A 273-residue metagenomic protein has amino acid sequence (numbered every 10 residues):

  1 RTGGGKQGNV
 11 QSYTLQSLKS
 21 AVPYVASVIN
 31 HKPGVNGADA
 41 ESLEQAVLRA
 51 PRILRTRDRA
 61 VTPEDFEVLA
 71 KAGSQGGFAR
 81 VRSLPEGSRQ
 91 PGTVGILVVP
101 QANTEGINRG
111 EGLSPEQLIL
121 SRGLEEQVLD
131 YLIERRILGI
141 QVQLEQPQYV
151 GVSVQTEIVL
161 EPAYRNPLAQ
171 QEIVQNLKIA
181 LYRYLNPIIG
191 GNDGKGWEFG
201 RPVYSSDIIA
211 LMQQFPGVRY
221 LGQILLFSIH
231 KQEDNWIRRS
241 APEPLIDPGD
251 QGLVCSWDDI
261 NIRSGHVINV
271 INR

Functional and structural regions predicted by a protein language model:
R1-Y24, W257-R273: Surface-exposed interaction regions enriched in Ser/Thr/Asp/Glu that occur as long low-complexity tracts or repetitive
N9-A46: Compositionally biased P/S/T/G-rich terminal and signal peptide-adjacent segments that lie outside catalytic cores
N36-R273: Acidic, low-complexity glycine/serine/threonine-rich segments
